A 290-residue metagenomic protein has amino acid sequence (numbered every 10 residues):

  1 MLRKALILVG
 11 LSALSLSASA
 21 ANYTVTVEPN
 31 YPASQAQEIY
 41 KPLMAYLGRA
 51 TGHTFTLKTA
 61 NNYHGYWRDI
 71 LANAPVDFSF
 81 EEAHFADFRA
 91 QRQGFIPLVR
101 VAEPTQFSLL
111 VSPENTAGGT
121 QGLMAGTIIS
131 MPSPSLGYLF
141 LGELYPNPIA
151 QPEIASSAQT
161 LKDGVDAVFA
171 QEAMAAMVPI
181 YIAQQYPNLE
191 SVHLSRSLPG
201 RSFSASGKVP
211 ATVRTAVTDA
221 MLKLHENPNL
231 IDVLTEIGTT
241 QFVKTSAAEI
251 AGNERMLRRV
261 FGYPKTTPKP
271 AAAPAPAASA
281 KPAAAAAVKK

Functional and structural regions predicted by a protein language model:
M1-V9: Bacterial N-terminal signal peptides that target proteins for export
S15-A18: N-terminal signal peptide c-region/cleavage motif recognized by signal peptidases
A21, P29-Y46, T105-D166, A170: Bilobed "Venus flytrap"/periplasmic-binding protein-like clamshell domains and structurally analogous long
A21-F85: Extracytoplasmic small-molecule ligand-binding "clamshell" domains of the periplasmic binding protein/Venus flytrap
A21-N30, A36, E103-V111, Y181-Y263: Periplasmic-binding protein-like
A60, H64-G122, S135-L136: Acidic, polar ligand-binding/catalytic clefts
F80-R92, D166-S197: A ligand-binding cleft/hinge motif common to bilobed small-molecule-binding domains
P134-A150, M221-K290: Ligand-binding clefts/hinges and TM-proximal coupling segments of bilobed small-molecule sensing domains
